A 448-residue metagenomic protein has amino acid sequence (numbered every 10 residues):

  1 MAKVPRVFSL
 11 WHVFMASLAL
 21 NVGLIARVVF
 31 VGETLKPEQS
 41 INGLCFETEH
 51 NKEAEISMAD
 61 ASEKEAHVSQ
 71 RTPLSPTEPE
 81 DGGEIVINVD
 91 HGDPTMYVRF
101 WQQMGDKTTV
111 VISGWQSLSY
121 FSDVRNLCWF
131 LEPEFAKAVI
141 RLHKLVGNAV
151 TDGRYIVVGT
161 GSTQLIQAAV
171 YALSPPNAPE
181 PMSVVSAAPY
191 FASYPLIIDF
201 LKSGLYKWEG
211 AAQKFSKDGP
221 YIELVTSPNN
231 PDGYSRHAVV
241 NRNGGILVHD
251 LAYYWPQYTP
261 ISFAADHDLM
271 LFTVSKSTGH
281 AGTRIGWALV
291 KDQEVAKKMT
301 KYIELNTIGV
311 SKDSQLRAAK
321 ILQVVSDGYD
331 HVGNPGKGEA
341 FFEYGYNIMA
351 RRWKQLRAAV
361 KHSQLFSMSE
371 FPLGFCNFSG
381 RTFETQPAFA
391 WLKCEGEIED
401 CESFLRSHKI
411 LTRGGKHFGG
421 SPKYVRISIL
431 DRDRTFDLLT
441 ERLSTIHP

Functional and structural regions predicted by a protein language model:
A2-P448: PLP-dependent class I/II
